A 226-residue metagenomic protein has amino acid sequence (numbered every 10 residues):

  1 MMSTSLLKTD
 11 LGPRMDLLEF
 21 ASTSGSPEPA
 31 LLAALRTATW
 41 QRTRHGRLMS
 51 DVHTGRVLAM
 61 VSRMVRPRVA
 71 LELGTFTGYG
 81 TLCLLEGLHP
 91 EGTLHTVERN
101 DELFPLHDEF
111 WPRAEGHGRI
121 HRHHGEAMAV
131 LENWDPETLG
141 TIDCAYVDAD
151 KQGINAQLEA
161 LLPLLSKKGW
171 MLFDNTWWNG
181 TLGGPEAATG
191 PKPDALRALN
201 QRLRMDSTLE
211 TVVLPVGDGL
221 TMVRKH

Functional and structural regions predicted by a protein language model:
M1-L172, T176-H226: A short alpha-helical cap/connector motif
